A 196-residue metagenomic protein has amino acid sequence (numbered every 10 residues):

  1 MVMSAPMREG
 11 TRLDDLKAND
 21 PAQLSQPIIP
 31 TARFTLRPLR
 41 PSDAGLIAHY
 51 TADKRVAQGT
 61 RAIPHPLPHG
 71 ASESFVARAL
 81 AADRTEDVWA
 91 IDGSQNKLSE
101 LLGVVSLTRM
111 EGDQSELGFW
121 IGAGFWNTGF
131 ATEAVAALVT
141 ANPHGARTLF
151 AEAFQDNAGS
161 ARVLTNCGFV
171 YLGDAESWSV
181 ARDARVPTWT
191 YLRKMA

Functional and structural regions predicted by a protein language model:
M1-Q58, D92-A196: Acyl-donor (CoA/ACP) binding surface of acyl/acetyltransferases
P41, Y50, P66-G70, T85: Generic alpha-helical scaffold signal
R55-A77: Conserved GNAT-fold acetyl-CoA-binding loop/helix
A77-A90: A short helix-loop-beta-strand connector motif used in the catalytic cores of GNAT acetyltransferases and, in some
